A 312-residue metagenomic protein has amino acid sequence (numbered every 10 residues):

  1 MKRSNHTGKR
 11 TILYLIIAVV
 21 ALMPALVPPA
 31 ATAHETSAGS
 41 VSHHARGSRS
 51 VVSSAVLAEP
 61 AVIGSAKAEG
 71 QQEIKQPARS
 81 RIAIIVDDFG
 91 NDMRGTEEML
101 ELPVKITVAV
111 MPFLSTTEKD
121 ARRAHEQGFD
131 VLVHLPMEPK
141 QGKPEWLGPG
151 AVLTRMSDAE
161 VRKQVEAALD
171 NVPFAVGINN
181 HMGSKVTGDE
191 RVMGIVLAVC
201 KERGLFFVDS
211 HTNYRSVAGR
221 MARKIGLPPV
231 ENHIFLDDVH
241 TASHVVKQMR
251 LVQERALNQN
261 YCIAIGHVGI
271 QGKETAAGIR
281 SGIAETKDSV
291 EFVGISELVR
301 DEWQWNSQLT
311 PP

Functional and structural regions predicted by a protein language model:
K2-S80, M249-R250, S289-S296: Terminal interaction modules at protein C-ends
K75-E145: Active-site beta->alpha N-cap acidic-glycine motif
I82-V86, V104-V110, V131-L135, I178-N180 (+4 more regions): Hydrophobic faces of well-ordered beta-strands that scaffold small-molecule active sites in alpha/beta enzyme cores
A83-I85, F89, K105-M111, G148-S157 (+5 more regions): Second-shell loop/turn segments in exported
W146-D170, T187-V192, G219-A256: Alpha-helical scaffold elements lining the catalytic groove of polysaccharide deacetylases
E166-V186, Y261, I265-H267: Active-site groove signature of glycoside hydrolases
N179-Y214, A218: Basic- and aromatic-lined ligand-binding clefts that recognize polyanionic substrates
C200-N213, Q271-P312: C-terminal domain-boundary segment and adjacent tail
